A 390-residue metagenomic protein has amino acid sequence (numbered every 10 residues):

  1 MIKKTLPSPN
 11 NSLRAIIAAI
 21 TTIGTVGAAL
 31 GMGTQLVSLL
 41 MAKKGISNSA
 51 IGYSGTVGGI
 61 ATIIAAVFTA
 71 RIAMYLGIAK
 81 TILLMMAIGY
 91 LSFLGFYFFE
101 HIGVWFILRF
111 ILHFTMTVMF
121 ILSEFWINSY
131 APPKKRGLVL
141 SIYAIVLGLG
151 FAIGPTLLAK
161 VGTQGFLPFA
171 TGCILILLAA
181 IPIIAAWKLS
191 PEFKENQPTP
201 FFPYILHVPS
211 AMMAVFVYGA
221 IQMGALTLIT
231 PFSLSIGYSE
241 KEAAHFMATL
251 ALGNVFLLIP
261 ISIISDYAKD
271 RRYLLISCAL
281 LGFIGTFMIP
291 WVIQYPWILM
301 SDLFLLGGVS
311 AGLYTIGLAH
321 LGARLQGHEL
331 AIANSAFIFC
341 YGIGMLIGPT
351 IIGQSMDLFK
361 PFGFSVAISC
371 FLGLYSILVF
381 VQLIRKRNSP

Functional and structural regions predicted by a protein language model:
N10-G59, V208-A211, Q222-S233, A243: Helix-loop boundary and gating motifs at the non-cytosolic
A65-G77, G162, L258-D270, M356-D357: Helix-to-loop junctions at the C-terminal end of transmembrane segments in multipass secondary transporters
K80-L94, C173, Y273-F287, S369: Structural signature of the two symmetry-related core transmembrane helices
G103-I111, W297-L305: Paired small-residue
F110-I145: Cytoplasmic helix-loop-helix junction between adjacent transmembrane helices in 12-TM secondary transporters
V118-A131, A311-L325: Intracellular juxtamembrane helix-capping segments at the cytosolic ends of symmetry-related transmembrane helices
P168-A185, S365-F380: Symmetry-related core transmembrane helices of the 12-TM Major Facilitator Superfamily/SLC fold
G327-L358: A late C-terminal transmembrane helix in Major Facilitator Superfamily
